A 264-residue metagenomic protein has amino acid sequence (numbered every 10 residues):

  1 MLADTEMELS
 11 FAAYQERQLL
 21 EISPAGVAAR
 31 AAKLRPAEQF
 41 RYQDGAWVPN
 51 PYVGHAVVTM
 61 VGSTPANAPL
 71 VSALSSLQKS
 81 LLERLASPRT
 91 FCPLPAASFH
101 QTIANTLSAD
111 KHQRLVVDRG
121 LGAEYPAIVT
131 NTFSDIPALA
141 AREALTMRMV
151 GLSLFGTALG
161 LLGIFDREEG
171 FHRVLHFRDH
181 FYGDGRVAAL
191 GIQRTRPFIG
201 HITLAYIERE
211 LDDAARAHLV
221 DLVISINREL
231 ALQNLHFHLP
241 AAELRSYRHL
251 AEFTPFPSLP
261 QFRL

Functional and structural regions predicted by a protein language model:
M1-L264: Histidine-dependent nucleotide/RNA phosphoesterase domain, centered on the 2H-phosphoesterase fold with its duplicated
